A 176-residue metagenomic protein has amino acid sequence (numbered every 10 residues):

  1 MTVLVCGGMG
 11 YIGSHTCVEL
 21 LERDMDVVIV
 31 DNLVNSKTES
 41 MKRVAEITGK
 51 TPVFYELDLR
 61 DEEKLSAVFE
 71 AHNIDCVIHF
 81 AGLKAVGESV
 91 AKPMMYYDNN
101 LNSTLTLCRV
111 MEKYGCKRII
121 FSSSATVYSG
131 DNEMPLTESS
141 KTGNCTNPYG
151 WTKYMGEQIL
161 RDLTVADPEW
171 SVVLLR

Functional and structural regions predicted by a protein language model:
M1-C76: N-terminal Rossmann/SDR dinucleotide-binding element
C6, V30, V77-A81, I119-S124 (+1 more regions): SDR active-site strand-loop-helix element
G7-G13, H79, N100, S123 (+1 more regions): Conserved phosphate-binding and hydrolysis motifs of nucleotide-dependent enzymes
S14-T16, E39, E88-S89, G130-N132: Short glycine-/acidic-enriched loop or helix-start segments at secondary-structure transitions that form or flank
S36, L83-G87, Y128: Active-site beta-alpha loop architecture of Rossmann-like, nucleotide-cofactor-dependent enzymes
L59-N99: NAD(P)H-binding glycine-rich loop region in Rossmannoid oxidoreductase-like domains and their noncatalytic homologs
A91-R109, K113, K117-R118, V127-R176: Catalytic helix-loop patch of NAD(P)-dependent Rossmann-fold dehydrogenases
